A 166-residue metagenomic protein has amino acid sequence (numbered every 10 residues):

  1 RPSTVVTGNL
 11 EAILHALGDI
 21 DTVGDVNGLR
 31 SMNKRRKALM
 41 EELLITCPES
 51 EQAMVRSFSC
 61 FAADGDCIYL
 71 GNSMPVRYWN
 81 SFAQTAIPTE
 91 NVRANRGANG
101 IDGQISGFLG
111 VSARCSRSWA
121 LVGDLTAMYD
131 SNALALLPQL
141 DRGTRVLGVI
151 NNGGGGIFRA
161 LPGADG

Functional and structural regions predicted by a protein language model:
R1, L70-M74, G123: Structural motif
R1-M32, L137, L161-P162: Glycine-rich, acidic loop regions that bind phosphate or pyrophosphate groups
R1-V5, D66-I68, S118, T144-G148: Hydrophobic beta-strand segments of well-ordered beta-sheets in folded domains
T4, D21, A62, F82-A86 (+1 more regions): Active-site catalytic pocket residues across diverse enzymes, especially alpha/beta-hydrolases
E11, N72-M74, N151: A broadly conserved detector of short glycine/acidic/proline-rich loop/turn motifs that flank catalytic sites and bind
L14, P75-R77, G154-G156: Short, acidic Gly/Pro/Ser/Thr-rich loop/turn segments
N33-C115: Active-site diphosphate/adenylate-binding microenvironment
Q84-G166: Thiamine diphosphate
